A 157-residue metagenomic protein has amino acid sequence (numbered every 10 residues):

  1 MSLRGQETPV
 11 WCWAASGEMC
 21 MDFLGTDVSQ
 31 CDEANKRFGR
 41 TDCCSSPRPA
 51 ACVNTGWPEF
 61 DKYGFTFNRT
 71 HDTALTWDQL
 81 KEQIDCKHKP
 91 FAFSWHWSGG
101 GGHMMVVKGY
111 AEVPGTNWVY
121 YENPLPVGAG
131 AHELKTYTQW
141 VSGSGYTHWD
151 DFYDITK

Functional and structural regions predicted by a protein language model:
M1-D42: Active-site nucleophile-adjacent alpha helix/oxyanion-hole segment immediately C-terminal to the catalytic cysteine
D32-K157: Conserved active-site-adjacent core of cysteine acyl-enzyme catalytic domains
